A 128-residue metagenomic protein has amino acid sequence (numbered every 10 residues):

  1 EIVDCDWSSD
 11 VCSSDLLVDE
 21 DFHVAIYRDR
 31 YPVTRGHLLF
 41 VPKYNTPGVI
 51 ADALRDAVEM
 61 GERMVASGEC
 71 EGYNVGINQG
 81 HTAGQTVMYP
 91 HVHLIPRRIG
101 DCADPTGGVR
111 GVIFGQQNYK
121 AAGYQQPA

Functional and structural regions predicted by a protein language model:
E1-C12: Single conserved hydrophobic/aromatic residue that forms the stacking wall/gate of nucleotide- or nucleobase-binding
S9, A83, P96-A128: C-terminal helix-cap and adjacent tail motif
D15-R30: Short beta-strand/loop segment at the start of cytosolic alpha/beta domains
F22-V24, G36, Y73, P90-V92: Change "...and in nucleic-acid phosphodiester-cleaving endonucleases..." to "...and in nucleic-acid processing enzymes
H37-V65: Short histidine-centered catalytic/ligand-binding loop motif
P42-Y44, Q79-T82, V87-I99: Histidine-centered catalytic micro-motifs
E69-C70: Beta-rich strand-turn-strand
Y73-Q79: Short, conserved loop-to-beta-strand elements that form functional interface hotspots
